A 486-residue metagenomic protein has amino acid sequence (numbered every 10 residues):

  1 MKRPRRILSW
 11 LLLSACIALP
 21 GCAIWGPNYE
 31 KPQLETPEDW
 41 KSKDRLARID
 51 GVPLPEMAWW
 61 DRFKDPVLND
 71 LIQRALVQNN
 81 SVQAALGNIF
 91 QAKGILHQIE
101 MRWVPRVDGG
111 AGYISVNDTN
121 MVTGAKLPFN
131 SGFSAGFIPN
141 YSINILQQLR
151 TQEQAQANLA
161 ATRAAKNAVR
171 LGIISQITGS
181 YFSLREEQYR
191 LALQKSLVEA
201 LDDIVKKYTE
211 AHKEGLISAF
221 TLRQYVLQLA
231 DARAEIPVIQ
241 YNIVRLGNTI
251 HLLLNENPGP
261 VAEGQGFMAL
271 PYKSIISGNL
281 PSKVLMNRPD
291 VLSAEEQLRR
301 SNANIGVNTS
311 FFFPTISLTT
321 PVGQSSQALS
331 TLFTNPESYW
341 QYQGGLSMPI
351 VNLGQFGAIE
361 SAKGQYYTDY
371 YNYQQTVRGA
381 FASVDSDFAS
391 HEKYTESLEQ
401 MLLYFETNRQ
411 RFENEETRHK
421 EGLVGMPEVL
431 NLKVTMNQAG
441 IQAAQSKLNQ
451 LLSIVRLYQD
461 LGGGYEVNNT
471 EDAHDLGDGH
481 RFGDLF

Functional and structural regions predicted by a protein language model:
K2-V77, Q240-M286, A328, Q459-F486: Terminal intrinsically disordered/low-complexity segments used for targeting and assembly
I24, L68-D70, G132-S134, G179 (+3 more regions): Transmembrane beta-barrel architecture of outer-membrane proteins
P27, R74-Q83, F90-P105, G136-Q154 (+9 more regions): A glycine-/polar-enriched beta->alpha junction
A84-I99, V169, S175-S196, A200-V205 (+6 more regions): Amphipathic alpha-helical coiled-coil segments
G109-S115, L318-Q324: Transmembrane beta-barrel strands of outer-membrane/channel proteins
D118-V122, Q327-T331: Outer-membrane beta-barrel proteins
A125-S131, F333-S338: Replace "Gram-negative outer membrane beta-barrel proteins" with "bacterial and organellar outer membrane beta-barrel
K213-N242, Q442: Repeat-solenoid scaffold signature
